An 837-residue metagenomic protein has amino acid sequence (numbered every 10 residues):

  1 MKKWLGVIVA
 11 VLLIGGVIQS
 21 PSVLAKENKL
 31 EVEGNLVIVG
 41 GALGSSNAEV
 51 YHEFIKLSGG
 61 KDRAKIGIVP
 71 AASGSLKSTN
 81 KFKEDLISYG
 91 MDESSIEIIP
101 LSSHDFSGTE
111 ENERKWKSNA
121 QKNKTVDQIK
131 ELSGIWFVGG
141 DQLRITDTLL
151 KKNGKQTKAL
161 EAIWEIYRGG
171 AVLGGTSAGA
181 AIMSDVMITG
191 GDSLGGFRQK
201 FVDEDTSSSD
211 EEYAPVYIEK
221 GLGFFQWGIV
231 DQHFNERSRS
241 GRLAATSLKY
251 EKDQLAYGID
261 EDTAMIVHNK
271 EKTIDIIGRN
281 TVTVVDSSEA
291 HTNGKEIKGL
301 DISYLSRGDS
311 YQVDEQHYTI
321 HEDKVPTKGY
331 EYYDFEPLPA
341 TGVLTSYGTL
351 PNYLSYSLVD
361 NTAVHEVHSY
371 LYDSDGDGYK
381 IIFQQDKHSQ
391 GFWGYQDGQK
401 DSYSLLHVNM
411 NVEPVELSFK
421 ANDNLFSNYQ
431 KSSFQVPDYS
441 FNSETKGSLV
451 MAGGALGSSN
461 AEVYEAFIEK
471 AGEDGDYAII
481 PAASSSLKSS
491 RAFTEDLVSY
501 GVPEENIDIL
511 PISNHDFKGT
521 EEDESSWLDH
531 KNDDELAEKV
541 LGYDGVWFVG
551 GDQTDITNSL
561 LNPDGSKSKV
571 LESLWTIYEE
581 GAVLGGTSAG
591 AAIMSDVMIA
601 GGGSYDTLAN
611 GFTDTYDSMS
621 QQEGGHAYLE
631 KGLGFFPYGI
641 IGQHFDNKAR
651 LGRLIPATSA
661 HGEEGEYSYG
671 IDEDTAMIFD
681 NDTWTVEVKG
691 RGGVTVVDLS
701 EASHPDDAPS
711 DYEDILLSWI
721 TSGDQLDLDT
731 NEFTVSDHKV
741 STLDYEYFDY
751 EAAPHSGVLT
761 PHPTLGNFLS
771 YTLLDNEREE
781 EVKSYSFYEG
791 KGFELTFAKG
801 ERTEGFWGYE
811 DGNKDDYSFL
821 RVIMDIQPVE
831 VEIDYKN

Functional and structural regions predicted by a protein language model:
M1-I8: Bacterial N-terminal signal peptides that target proteins for export
I14-E27: Sec-dependent signal peptide cleavage junction
K26-R63, S73-K81, S88-E93, E111 (+6 more regions): C-terminal and late-domain segments of enzyme folds
I68, F82-I87, I479, T494-E495: Low-complexity, highly charged intrinsically disordered N-terminal segments that act as targeting/localization
S73-G74, D92-T125, S484-S485, P503-L536: Functional beta-strand-loop-alpha-helix junction segments that form "active/interaction loops" within catalytic
I129-K130, V540-L541: A short, aliphatic-rich alpha-helical micro-motif
W136-G139, A162-M187, W547-G550, S573 (+1 more regions): Catalytic nucleophile loop
Q142-Q156, Q553-K567: Glycine/threonine-rich flexible loop motifs
